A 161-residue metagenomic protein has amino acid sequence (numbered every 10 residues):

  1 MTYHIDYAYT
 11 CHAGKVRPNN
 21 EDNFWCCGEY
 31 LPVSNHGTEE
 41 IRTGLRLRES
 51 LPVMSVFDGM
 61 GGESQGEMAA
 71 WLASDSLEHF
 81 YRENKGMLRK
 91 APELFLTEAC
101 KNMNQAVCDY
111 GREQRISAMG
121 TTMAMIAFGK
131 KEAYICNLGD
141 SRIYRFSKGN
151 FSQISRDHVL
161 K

Functional and structural regions predicted by a protein language model:
M1-K161: PP2C/PPM-type serine/threonine phosphatase catalytic domain
